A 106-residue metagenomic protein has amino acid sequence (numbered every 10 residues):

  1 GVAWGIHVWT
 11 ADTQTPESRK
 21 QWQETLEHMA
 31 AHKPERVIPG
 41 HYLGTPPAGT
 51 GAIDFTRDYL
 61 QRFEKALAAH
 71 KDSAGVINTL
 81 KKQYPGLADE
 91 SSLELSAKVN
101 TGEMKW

Functional and structural regions predicted by a protein language model:
G1-F55, Y59-R62: Metallo-beta-lactamase
A69-W106: C-terminal regulatory/interaction regions
